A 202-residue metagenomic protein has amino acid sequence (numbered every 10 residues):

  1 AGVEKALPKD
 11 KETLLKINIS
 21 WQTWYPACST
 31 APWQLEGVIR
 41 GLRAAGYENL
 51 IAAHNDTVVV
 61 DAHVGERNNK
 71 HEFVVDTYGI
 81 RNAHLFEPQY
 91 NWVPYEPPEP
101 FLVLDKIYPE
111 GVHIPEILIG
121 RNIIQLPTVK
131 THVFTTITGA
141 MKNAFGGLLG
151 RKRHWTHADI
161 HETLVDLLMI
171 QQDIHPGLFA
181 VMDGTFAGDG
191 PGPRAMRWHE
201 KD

Functional and structural regions predicted by a protein language model:
A1-D202: N-terminal and secondary-structure boundary signal
